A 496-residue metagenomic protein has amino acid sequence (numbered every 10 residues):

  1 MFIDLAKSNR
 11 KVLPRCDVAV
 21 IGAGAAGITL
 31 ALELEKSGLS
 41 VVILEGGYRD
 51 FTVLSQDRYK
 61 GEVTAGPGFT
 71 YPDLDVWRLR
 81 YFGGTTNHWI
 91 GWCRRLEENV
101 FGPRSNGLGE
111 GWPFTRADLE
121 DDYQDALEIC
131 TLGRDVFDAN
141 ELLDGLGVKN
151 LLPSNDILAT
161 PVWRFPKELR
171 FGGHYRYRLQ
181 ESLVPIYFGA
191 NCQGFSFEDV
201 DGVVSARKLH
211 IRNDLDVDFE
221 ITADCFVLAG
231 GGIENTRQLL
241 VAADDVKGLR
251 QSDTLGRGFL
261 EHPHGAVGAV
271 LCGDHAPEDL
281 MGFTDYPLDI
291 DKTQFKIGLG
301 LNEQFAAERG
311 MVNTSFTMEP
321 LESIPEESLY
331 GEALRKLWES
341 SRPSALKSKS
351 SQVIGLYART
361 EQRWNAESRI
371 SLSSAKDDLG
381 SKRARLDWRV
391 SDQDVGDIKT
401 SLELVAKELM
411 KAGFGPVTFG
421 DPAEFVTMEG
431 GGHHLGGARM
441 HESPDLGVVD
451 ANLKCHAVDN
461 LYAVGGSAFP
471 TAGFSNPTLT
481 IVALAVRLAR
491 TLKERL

Functional and structural regions predicted by a protein language model:
M1-V18, K36-S37, V486, E494: Extreme N-terminal leader/targeting segments of oxidoreductases
C16-I43: N-terminal Rossmann-like FAD-binding beta1-loop-alpha1 element of flavoenzymes
K36, G47-T52, F195, H210-T284 (+4 more regions): Glycine-rich loop(s) and the adjacent beta-strand/alpha-helix scaffold that form part
T52-Q56, T85, G91-W92, V100-F101 (+2 more regions): Short, solvent-exposed loop/turn and secondary-structure capping segments
G61-A139, R359, R363-A366: Redox-cofactor-proximal catalytic regions of oxidoreductases
V63, V76, S252-K382, G431-H434 (+2 more regions): FAD cofactor-binding and catalytic pocket of flavoenzymes
S105-D201, A206, F425-G430: Conserved redox-cofactor binding core of oxidoreductases
Y187-E198, S351-Q362, E367, R383-A472 (+1 more regions): A glycine-rich dinucleotide-binding beta-alpha-beta segment and adjacent secondary-structure elements that constitute
